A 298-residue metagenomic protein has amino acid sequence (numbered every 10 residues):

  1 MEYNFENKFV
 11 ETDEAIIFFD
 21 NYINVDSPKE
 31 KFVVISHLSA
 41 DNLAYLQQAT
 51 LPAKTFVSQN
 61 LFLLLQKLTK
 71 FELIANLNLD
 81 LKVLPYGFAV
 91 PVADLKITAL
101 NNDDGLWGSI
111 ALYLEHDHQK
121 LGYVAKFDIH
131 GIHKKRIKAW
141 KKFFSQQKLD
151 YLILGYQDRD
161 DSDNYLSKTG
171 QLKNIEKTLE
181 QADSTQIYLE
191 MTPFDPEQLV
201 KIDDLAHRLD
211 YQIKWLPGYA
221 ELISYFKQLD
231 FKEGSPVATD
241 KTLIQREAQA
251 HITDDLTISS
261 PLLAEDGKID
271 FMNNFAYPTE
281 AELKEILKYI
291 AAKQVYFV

Functional and structural regions predicted by a protein language model:
M1-V34, L38-E197, K201-D204, R208: His/Asp/Glu-rich metal-coordinating catalytic cores of metallo-dependent phosphodiesterases/hydrolases acting on
E2-E6, R208, I223-V298: C-terminal regulatory/interaction regions
D20-Y22, L38, S58-N60, K126 (+8 more regions): Structural motif
L73, D210-I213, Q294: Secondary-structure boundary/capping signal
L81-V83, I153, I213, T257 (+1 more regions): Conserved beta-strand scaffold positions in the cores of enzyme catalytic domains, especially in NTP/NDP-utilizing
K173-P193, E197-D255: Accessory terminal helices/loops
